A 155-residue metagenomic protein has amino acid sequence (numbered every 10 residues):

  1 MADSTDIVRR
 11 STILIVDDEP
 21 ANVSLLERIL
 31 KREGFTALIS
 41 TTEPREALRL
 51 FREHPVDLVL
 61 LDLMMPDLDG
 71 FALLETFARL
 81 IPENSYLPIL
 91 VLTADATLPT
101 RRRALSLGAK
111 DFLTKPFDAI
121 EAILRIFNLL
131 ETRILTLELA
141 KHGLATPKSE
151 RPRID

Functional and structural regions predicted by a protein language model:
M1-L14, L130-D155: Non-catalytic signal-transmission and effector/linker regions of two-component phosphorelay proteins
P20-I39: Two-component/phosphorelay signaling modules centered on CheY-like receiver
E27-R28, A72, S85, A96-D111: Alpha4 helix (beta4-alpha4-beta5 surface) of REC/receiver domains from two-component response regulators
S40-L58: Acidic, metal-coordinating helix/loop segments flanking the phosphotransfer/catalytic sites of two-component signaling
T42-E43, M64, D69-E75: Acidic catalytic/metal-coordinating carboxylates
R49, F71-N84: Short amphipathic alpha-helix used as the core "switch/output" element in two-component signaling
P99, F117-I126, L130, I134: C-terminal output helix
